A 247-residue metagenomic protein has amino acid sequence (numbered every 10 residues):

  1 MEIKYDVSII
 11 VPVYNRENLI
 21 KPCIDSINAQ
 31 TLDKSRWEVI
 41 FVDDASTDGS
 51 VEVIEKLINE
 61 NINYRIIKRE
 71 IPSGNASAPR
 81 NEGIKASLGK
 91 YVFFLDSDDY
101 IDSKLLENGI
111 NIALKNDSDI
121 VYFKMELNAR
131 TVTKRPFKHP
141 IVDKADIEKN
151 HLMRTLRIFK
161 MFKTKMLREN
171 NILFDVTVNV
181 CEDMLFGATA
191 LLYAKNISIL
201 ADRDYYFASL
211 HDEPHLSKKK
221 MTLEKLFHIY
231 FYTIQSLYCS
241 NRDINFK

Functional and structural regions predicted by a protein language model:
M1-F246: Nucleotide-sugar donor-binding/catalytic module of glycosyltransferases that assemble extracellular/cell-envelope
